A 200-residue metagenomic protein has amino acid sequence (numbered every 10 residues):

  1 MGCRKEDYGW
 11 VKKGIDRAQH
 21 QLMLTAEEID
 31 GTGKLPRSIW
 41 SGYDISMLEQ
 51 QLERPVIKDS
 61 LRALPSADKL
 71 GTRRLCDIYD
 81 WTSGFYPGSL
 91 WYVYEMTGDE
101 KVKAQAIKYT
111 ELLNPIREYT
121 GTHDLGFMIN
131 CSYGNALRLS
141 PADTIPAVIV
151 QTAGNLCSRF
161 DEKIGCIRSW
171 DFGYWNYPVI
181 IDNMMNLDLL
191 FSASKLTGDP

Functional and structural regions predicted by a protein language model:
G2-P200: Glycan-recognition and catalytic cores of secretory/periplasmic carbohydrate-active enzymes
